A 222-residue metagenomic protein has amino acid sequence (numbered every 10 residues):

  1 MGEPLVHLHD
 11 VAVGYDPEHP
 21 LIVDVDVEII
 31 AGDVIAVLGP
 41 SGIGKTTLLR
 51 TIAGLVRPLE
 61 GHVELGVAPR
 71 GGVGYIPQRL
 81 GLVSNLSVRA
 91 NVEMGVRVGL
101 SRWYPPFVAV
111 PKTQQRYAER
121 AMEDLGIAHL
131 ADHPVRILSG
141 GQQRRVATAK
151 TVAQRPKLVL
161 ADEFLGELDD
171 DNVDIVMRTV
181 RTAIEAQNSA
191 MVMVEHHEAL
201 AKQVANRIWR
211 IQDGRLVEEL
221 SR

Functional and structural regions predicted by a protein language model:
L38-P40: The feature captures the beta-strand-to-loop junction immediately N-terminal to the Walker
A53: Helix-to-loop junction immediately C-terminal to a conserved catalytic motif
P105-L130: Conserved ABC ATPase "signature" region
P134-L138, Q142: Conserved ABC ATPase signature
T148: Hydrophobic anchor residue at the start of the ABC signature
V159-D162: Catalytic Walker B motif of ABC-type/P-loop ATPase nucleotide-binding domains
E195-H196: H-loop/switch region of ABC-family ATPase nucleotide-binding domains
